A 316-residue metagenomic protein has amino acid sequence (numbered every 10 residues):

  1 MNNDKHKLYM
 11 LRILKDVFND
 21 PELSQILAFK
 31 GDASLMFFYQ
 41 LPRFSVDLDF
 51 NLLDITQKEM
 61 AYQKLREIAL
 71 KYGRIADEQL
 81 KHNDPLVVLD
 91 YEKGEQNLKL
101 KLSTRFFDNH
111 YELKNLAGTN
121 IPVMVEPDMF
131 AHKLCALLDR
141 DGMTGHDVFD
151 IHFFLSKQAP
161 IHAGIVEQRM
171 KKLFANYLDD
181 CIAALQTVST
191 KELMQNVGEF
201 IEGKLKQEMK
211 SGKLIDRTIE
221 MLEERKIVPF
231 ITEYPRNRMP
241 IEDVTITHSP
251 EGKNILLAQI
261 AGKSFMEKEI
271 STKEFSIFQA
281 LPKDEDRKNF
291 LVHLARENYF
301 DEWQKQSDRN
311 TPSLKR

Functional and structural regions predicted by a protein language model:
M1-L27, Q40-L41, L52-S249, A258 (+3 more regions): Structured mid-to-C-terminal alpha-helical surface segments
F29-S34: Glycine-rich beta-strand-to-loop/alpha-helix junction loops that act as flexible
M36, F50-N51: General alpha-helical segment detector with a strong preference for membrane-spanning helices and helix-boundary regions
M36-F44: Short glycine-biased active-site loop of nucleotidyltransferases that positions the nucleotide triphosphate and helps
S249-K283: Acidic, low-complexity, intrinsically disordered interaction modules
I277-K315: Mixed-charge, Lys/Arg-enriched low-complexity segments
